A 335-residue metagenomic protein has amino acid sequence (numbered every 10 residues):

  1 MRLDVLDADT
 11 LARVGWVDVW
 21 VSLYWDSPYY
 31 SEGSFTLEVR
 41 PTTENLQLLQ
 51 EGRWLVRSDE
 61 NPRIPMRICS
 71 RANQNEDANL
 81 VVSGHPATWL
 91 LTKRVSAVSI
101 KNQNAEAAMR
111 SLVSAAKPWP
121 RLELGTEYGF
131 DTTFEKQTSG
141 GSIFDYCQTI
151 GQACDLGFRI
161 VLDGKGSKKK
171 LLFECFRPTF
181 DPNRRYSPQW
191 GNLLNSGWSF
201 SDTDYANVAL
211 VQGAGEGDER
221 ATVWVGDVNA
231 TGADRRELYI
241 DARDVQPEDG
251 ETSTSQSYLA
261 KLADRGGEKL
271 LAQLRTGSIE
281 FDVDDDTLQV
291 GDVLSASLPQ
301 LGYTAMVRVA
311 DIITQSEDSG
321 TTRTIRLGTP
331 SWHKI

Functional and structural regions predicted by a protein language model:
M1-Y30, G191-G197: Solvent-exposed edge beta-strands and adjacent loop segments that serve as assembly or binding interfaces
R2-L3, T179-S319, S331-I335: Acidic, small/polar-enriched beta strand-loop surface segments
G15-W54: N-terminal "assembly arms/tails" that initiate or stabilize quaternary assembly in self-assembling proteins
S27-T43, A78-W89, V211, Q273-D282 (+2 more regions): Oligomerization/assembly interface segments of phage tail-like spikes and tubes
L37, G84, A97-E123, K136-D163 (+2 more regions): Amphipathic, non-transmembrane alpha-helical segments in extracytoplasmic/periplasmic proteins
T42-L124: Surface-exposed cap/loop segments at beta↔alpha junctions
V56-G84, S295-T324: Short beta-strand and beta-hairpin "edge-sheet" elements
A72, E76-L91, T126-Y205: Short beta-strand-centered interaction patches in the first periplasmic/extracellular domains of large envelope
